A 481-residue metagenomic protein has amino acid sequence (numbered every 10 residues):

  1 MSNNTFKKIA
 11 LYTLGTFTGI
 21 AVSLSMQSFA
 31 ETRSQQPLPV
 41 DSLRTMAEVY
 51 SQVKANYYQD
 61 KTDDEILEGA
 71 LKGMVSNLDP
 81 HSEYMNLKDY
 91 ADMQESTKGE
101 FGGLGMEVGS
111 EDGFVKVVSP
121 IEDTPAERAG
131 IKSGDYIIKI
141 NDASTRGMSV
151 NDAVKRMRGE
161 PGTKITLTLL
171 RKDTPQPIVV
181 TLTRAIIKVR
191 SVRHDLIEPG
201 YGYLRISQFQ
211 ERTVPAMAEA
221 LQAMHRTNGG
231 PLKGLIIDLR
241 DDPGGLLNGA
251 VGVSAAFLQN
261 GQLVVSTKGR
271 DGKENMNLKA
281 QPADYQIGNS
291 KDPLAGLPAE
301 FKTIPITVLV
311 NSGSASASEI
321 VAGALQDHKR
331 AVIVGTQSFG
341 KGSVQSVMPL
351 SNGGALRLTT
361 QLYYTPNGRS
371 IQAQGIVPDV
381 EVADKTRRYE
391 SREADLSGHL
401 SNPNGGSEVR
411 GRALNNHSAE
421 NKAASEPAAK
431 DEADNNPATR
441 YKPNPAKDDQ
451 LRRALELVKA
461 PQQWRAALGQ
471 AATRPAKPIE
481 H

Functional and structural regions predicted by a protein language model:
S2-L235, D241-P243, G249, A256 (+1 more regions): Flexible, low-complexity junctional segments that flank or bridge functional domains
T5-K7, Y12, A21-Q27, R193-H481: C-terminal "post-core" interaction segments
